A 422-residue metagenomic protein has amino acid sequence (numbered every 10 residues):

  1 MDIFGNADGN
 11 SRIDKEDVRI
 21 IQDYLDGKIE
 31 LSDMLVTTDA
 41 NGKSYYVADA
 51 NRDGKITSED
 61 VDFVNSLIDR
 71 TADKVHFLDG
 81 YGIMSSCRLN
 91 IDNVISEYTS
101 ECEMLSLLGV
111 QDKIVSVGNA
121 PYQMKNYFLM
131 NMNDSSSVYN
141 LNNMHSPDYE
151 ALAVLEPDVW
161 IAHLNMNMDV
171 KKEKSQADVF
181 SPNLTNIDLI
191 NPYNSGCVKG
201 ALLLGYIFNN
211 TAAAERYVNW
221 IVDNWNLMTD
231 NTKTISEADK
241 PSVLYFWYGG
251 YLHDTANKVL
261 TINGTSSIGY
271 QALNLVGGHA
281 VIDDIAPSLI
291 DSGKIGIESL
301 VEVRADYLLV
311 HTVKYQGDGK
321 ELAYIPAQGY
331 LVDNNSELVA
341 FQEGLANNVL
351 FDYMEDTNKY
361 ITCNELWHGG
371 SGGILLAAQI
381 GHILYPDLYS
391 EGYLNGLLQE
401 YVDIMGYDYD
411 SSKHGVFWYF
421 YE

Functional and structural regions predicted by a protein language model:
M1-V75: Cellulosome-associated attachment modules in secreted, modular CAZymes
G42-Y45, S66-E422: N-terminal ligand-binding lobe of clamshell/alpha-beta domains
